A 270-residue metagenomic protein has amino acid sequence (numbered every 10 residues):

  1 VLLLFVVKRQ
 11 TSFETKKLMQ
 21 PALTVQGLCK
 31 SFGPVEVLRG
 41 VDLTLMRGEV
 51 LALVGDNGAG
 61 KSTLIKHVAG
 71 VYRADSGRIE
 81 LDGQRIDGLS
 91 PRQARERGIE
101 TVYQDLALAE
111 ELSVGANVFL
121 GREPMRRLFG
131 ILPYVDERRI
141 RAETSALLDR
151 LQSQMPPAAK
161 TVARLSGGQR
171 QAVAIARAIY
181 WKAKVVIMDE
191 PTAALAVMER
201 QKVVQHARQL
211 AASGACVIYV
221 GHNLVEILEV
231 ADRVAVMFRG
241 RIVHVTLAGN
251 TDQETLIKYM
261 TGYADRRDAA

Functional and structural regions predicted by a protein language model:
V1-F5: Hydrophobic alpha-helical signal peptides and transmembrane signal-/tail-anchor segments that drive secretory-pathway
Q10-E14: Intrinsic disorder/low-complexity segments
L18-A270: Glycine-rich phosphate-binding loops of nucleotide-dependent enzymes
